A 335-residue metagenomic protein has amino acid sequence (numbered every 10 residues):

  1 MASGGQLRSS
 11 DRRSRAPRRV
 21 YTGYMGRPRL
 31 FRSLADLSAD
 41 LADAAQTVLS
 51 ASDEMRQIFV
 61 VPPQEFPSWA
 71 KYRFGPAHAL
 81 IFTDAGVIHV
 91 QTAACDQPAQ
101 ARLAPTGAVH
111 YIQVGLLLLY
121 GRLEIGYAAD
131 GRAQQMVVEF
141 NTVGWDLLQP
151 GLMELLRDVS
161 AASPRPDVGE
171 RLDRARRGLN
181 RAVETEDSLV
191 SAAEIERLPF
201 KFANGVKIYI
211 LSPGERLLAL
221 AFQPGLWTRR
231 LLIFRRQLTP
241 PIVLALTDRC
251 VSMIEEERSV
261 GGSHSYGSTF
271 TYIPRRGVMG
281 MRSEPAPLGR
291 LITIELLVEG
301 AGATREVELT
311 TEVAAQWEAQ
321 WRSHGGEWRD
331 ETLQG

Functional and structural regions predicted by a protein language model:
G4-F74, D84, P98-Q100, G107 (+4 more regions): Intrinsic disorder/low-complexity detector
A77-L80, T92, L117: Long, acidic/polar, low-complexity amphipathic helices and coiled-coil-like
A85, Q91-C95: N-terminal beta-strand/beta-hairpin edge segment
